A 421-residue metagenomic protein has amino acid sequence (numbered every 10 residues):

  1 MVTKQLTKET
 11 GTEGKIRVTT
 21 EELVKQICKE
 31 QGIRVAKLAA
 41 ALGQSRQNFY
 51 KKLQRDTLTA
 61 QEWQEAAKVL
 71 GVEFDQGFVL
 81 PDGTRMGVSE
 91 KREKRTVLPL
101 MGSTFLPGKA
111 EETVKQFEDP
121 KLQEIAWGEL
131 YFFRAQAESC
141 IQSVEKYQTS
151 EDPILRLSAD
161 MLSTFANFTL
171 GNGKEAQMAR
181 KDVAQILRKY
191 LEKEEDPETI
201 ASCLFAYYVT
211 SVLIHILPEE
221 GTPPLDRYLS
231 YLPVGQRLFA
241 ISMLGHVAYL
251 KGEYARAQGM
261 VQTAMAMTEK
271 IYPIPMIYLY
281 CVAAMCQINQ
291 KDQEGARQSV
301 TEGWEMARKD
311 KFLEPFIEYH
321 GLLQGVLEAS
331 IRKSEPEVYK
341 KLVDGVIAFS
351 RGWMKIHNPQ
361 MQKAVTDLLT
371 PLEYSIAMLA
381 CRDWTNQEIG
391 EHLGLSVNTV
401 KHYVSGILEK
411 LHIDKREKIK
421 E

Functional and structural regions predicted by a protein language model:
M1-V2, P233-T263, M267-M276, Y280-P371 (+1 more regions): Linker/hinge segments immediately adjacent to helix-turn-helix/homeobox DNA-binding domains
V2-I33: A short, Lys/Arg-rich alpha-helix, primarily the initiator
R55-K68, K415-R416: Short, basic-rich loop-to-helix N-cap that marks the start of a DNA-contacting helix
L70-S89: Short C-terminal boundary/hinge segments that cap the last helix of small helical domains
R92-E111, E129-E145, L170-R188, S211-D226 (+2 more regions): Helix-turn-helix repeat elements of alpha-solenoid scaffolds
R92-P99, K121-Q136, L157-G173, T199-L217 (+3 more regions): Tandem amphipathic alpha-helical repeat scaffolds
A110-P120, E145-R156, D182-E198, P223-R237 (+2 more regions): Solenoid-like repeat scaffolds
I356-D414, K420-E421: Helix-turn-helix DNA-binding segment
